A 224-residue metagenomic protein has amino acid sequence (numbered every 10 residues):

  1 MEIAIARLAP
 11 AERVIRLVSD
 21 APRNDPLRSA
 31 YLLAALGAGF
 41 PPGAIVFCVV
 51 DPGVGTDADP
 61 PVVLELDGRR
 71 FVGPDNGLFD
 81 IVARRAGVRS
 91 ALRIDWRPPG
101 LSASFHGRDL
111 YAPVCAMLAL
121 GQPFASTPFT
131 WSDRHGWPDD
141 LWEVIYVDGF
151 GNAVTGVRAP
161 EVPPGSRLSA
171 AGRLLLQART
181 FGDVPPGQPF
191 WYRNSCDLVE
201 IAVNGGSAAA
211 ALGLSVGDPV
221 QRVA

Functional and structural regions predicted by a protein language model:
M1-D20: N-terminal glycine-rich anion-binding loop in soluble enzyme alpha/beta folds
I3-A4, L32-A35, I81, P113-M117: Alpha-helical scaffold segments in soluble metabolic enzymes
L8-A11, L36-F40, R85, M117-A125: Change "in soluble alpha/beta enzymes" to "in soluble alpha/beta proteins
L17-S19, V49-P52, D67, P74-N76 (+7 more regions): Fold-independent oxyanion-binding glycine-rich loops and adjacent beta-strand/coil segments at enzyme active sites
D20-R28, A35, P41-V50, G55-D109: Active-site histidine-anchored catalytic micro-motif
V46, L168, F190, D218-V220: Generic structural signal for buried aliphatic residues
R84, W96-V157, E161: Anionic-ligand-binding alpha/beta catalytic cores of soluble enzymes and soluble regulatory domains that recognize
V154-G213: A conserved acidic, glycine/proline-rich C-terminal tail/linker
